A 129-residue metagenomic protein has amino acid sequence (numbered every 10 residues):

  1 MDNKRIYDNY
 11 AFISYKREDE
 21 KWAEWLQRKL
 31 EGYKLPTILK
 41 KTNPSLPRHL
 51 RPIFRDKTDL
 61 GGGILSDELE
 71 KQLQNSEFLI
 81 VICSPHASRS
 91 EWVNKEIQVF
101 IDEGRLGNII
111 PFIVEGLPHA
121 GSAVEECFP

Functional and structural regions predicted by a protein language model:
D2-I6, Y10-F12, E20-P129: Cross-kingdom TIR/SEFIR domain
